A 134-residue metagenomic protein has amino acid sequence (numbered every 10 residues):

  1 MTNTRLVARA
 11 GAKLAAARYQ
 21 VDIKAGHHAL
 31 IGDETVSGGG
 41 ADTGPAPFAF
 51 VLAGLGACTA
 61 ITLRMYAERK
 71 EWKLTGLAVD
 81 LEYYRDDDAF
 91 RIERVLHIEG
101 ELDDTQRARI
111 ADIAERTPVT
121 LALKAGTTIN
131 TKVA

Functional and structural regions predicted by a protein language model:
M1-L52, I61-A134: Extended beta-strand/beta-hairpin segments
